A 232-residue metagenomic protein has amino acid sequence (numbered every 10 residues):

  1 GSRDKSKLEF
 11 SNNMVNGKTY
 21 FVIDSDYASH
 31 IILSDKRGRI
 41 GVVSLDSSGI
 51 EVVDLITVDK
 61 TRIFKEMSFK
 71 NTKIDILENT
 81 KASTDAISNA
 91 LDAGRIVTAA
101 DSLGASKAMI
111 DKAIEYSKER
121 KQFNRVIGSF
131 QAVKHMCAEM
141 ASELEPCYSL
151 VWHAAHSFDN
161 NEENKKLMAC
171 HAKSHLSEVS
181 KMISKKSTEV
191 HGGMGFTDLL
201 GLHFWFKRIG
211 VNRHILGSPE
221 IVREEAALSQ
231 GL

Functional and structural regions predicted by a protein language model:
G1-N12, V22: A gly/ser-rich beta-alpha-beta helix-loop segment of oxidoreductase catalytic cores
D4, Y27-S29, K36-R37, D46 (+3 more regions): A generic structural signal for well-ordered coil/turn residues at beta-strand boundaries that shape enzyme active-site
S6, M14, T80, N89-L232: Alpha-helical interface subdomain recognition
E9, D26, K36-R37, A100 (+1 more regions): C-terminal structural segment of proteins
E9-M14, T57-T61: Short, ordered beta-strand-loop transition motifs
K18-I50, L55: A short core secondary-structure module
F21-V22, D46-N79: Flexible, small-/acidic-enriched active-site or ligand-binding loops
A86: Short, acidic (Asp/Glu-rich) active-site segment that either coordinates a divalent metal cofactor
